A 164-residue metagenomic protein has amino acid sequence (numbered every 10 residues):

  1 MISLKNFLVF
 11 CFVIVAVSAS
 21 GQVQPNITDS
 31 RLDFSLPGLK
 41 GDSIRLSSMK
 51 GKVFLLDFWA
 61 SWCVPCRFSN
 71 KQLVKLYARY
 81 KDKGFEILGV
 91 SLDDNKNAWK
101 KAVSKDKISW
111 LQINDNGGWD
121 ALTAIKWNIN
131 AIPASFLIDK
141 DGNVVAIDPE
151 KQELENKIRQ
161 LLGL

Functional and structural regions predicted by a protein language model:
M1-P25, L164: Bacterial Sec-dependent N-terminal signal peptides
S20-S48, W110, G163-L164: N-terminal "domain-start" segment that seeds a small globular fold
K50-K52, D82, I108, I129: Active-site acidic short loop of glycosyltransferases
K52-F54, F58-W62, A131: Short pre-active-site segment immediately N-terminal to redox-active cysteine/selenocysteine motifs in thiol-based
D57, I87-S91, I113: Short beta-strand segments
F58-K75: Conserved redox-active cysteine motifs that mediate thiol-disulfide chemistry, especially di-cysteine Cys-X(1-2)-Cys
K100-D141: Short, internal strand/loop/helix patches that form the active-site neighborhood or redox-interaction surface
A134-L164: Thiol-/selenol-based redox modules, centered on thioredoxin-like and closely related oxidoreductase domains
